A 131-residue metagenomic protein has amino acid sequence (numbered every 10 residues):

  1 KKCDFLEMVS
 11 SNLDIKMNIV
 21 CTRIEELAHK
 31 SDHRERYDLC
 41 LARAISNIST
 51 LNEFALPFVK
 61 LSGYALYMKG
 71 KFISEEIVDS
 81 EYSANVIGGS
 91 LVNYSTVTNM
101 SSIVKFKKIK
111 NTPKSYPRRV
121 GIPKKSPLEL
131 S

Functional and structural regions predicted by a protein language model:
K1-S46, N52-E53: Conserved SAM/SAH cofactor-binding pocket of Class I
K2-D4, I73, I77: Short alpha-helix immediately C-terminal to the canonical SAM-binding loop
L6, K69, F106: Residue-level signal for inorganic ion chemistry
K16-N18, Y64, S90-V92: Conserved beta-strand segments of alpha/beta enzyme cores
H29, L51-N52, E76-I77, S115-Y116: Short glycine-/acidic-enriched loop or helix-start segments at secondary-structure transitions that form or flank
I45, M68-F72: Short strand-turn motif at the edge of the Rossmann-like AdoMet-binding core
V59-L61: Helix-to-beta-strand junctions that scaffold the AdoMet/dcAdoMet cofactor pocket in Class I SAM-dependent enzymes
V78-S131: SAM/dcSAM-binding transferase cores
